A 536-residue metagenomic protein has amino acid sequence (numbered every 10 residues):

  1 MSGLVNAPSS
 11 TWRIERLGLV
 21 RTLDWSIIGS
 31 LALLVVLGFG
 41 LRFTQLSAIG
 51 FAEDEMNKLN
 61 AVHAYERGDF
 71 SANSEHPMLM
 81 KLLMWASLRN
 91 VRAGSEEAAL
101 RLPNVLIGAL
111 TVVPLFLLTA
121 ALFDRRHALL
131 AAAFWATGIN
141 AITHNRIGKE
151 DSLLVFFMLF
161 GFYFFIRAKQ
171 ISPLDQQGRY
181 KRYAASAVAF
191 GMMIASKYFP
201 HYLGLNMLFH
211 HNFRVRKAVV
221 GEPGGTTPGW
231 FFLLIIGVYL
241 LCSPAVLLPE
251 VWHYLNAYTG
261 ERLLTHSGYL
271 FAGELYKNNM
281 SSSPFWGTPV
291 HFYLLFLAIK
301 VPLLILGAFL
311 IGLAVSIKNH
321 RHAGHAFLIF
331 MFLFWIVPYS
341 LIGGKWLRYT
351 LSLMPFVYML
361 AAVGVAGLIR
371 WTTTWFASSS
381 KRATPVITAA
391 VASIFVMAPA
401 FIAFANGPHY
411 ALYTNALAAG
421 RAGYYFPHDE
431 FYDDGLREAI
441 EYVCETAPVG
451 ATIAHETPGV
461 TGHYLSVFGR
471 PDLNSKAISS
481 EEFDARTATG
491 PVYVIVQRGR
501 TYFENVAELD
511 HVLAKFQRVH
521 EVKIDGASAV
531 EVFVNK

Functional and structural regions predicted by a protein language model:
I27, A32-V35, V188, F232-L233 (+2 more regions): Signature aromatic-anchored transmembrane alpha helix within multi-pass, membrane-resident enzymes that catalyze glycan
V35-G38, A131-A136, T143, Y163 (+2 more regions): Short helix- or helix-capping micro-motifs that position conserved polar/aromatic residues at function-defining sites
L41, K58-A61, L82-L83, M192 (+6 more regions): Transmembrane-lumen/periplasm boundary regions of multi-pass, lipid-linked membrane glycan transferases
A52-E53, N140, R146-L153: Short acidic/glycine- and proline-prone juxtamembrane loop motifs at membrane-interface regions of multi-pass membrane
H63, P114, L153-P173, A189 (+2 more regions): Specific aromatic-rich, kink-prone transmembrane helix
L102-F123, F160, F164: Transmembrane-helix motifs of polytopic, lipid-linked glycan transferases
L122, R126, G161-Y183, M193 (+1 more regions): Membrane-interface transmembrane helices that cradle and orient dolichyl/undecaprenyl
K476-K536: Aromatic/acidic, Gly/Pro-rich catalytic loop(s) in extracytoplasmic/lumenal soluble domains of multi-pass membrane
